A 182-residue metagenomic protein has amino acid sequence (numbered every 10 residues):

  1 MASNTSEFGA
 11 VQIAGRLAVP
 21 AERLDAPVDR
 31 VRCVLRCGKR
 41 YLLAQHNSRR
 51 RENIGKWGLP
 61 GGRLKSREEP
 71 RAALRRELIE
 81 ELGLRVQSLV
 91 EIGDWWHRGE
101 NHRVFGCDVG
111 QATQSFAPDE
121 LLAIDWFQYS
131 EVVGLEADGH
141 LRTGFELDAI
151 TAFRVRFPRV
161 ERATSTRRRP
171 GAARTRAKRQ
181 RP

Functional and structural regions predicted by a protein language model:
A2-R32: Acidic, metal-coordinating catalytic segment for phosphate/diphosphate chemistry, firing primarily on the Nudix
A26-V28, R36, R51-E52, G99 (+1 more regions): A generic fold-level signal
D29-V31, K39, R103, L122: Change "...and in nucleic-acid phosphodiester-cleaving endonucleases..." to "...and in nucleic-acid processing enzymes
L35-G38, C107-V109: Active-site beta-strand termini and strand-to-loop segments that position acidic
R36-E80: Conserved Nudix-box catalytic region and its N-terminal flanking loop in Nudix hydrolases and closely related
R50, I54, P118-P182: Nudix hydrolase/Nudix homology domain
G62-E146, K178: Unchanged
